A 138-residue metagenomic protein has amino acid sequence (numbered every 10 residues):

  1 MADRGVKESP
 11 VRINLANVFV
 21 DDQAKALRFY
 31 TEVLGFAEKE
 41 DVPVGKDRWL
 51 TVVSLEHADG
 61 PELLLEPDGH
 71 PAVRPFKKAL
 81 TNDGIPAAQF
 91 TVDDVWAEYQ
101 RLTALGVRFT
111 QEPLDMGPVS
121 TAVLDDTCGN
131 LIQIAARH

Functional and structural regions predicted by a protein language model:
A2, D47-W49, P71-K77: A short, acidic/glycine-rich surface segment
A2-S9, L15-V18, R48-T51, F90 (+1 more regions): Vicinal oxygen chelate
N17-P61: Core segments of cupin and vicinal oxygen chelate
L55, E66-D68, R137: Generic beta-structure capping elements
E56-G60, G69-A72, V95-W96: Short, charged/polar surface micro-motifs in flexible loops or helix N-caps
P61-L63, I132: Short beta-strand segments
